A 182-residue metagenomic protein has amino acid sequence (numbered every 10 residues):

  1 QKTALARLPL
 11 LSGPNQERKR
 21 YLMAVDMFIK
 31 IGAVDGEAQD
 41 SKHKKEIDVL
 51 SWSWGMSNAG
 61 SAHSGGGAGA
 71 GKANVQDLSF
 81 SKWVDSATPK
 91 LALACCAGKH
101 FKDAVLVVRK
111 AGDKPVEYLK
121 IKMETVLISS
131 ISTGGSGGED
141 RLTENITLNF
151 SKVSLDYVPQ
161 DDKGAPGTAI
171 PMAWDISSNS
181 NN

Functional and structural regions predicted by a protein language model:
Q1-L22: Short, Lys/Arg-enriched N-terminal segments with co-localized hydrophobic residues within the first ~10-30 amino acids
K19-N182: Glycine-rich, low-complexity intrinsically disordered segments
